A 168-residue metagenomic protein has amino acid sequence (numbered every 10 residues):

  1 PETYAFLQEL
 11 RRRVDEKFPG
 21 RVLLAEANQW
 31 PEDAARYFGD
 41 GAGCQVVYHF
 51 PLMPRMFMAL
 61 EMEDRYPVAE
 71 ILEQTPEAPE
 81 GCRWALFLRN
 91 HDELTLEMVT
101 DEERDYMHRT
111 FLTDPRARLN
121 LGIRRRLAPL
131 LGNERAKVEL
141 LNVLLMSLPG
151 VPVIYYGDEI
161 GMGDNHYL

Functional and structural regions predicted by a protein language model:
P1-L168: Active-site and adjacent substrate-binding regions of carbohydrate-active enzymes
